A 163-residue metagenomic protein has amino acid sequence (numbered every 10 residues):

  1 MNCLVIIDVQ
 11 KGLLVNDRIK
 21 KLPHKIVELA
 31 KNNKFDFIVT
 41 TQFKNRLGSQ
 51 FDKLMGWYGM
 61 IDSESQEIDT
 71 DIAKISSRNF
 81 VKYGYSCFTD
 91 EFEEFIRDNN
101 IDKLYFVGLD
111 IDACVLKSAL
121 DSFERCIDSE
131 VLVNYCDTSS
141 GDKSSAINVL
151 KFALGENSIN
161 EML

Functional and structural regions predicted by a protein language model:
M1-N79: Active-site acidic carboxylates
C3, K31, W57-L163: Active-site-adjacent betaalpha module
